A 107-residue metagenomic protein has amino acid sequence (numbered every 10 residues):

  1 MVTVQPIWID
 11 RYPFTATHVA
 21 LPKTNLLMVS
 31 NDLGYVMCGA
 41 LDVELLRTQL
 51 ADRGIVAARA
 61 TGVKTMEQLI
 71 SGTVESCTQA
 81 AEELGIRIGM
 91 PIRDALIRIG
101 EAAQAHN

Functional and structural regions predicted by a protein language model:
M1-N107: Residues that scaffold, gate, or flank divalent-cation-dependent active/transport sites
